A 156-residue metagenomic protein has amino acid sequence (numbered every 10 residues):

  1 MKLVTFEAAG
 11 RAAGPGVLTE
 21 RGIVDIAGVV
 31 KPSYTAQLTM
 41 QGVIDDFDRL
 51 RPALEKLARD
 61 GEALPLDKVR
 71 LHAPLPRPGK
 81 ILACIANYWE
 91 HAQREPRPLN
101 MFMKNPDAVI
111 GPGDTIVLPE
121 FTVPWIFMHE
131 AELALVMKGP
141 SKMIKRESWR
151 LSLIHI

Functional and structural regions predicted by a protein language model:
M1-L99: N-terminal non-catalytic cap/leader segment that marks the start of a structured domain
V4, L71-A73, W89-A92, I116-F127 (+1 more regions): A generic local secondary-structure boundary/capping motif
A9, R21-G22, P106-D107, K138-S141: Short loop segments at secondary-structure junctions
A12, D25, G111, M143-I144: Intrinsically disordered, low-complexity acidic/polar segments
P98-P112, H129: Structural signature of FAD isoalloxazine-binding scaffolds in flavoprotein oxidoreductases
A131-L133: Ligand-binding beta-strand-loop-alpha-helix segment within the catalytic cores of soluble metabolic enzymes
I154-I156: Conserved small/polar residues in nucleotide/adenosyl-binding loops
